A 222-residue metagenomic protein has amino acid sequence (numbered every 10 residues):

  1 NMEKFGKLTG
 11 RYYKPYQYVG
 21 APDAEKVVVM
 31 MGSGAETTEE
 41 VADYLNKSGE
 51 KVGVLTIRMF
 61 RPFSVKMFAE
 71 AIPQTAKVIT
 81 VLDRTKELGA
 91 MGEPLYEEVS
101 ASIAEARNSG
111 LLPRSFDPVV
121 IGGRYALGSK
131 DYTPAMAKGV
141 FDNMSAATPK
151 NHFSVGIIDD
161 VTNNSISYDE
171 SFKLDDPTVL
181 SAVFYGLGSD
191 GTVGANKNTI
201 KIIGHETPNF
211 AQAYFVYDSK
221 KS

Functional and structural regions predicted by a protein language model:
N1-Y18: Conformationally flexible catalytic loops at phosphate/diphosphate-handling active centers
Y13-Y18, M67-A69, D169-L174, A182-F184: Generic recognition of flexible, low-complexity loop/linker segments
Y18-D23, A71-Q74, L111-R114, A147 (+2 more regions): Solvent-exposed alpha-helices and their adjacent loops that cap or buttress functional pockets in soluble metabolic
V29-R58, T178-S222: Anionic-ligand anchoring segments at beta-strand to alpha-helix junctions in alpha/beta enzyme folds, i.e., glycine
G32, A42-D43, F63-Q74, G92-P94 (+1 more regions): Short glycine/threonine-rich loop-to-helix capping motif typified by GTGT followed within a few residues by an Asp-Pro
S48-V78: Core nucleotide-handling region used for phosphoryl-transfer chemistry
F68-E87, F215-S222: A structural-propensity feature for long, helix-poor, extended segments
V78-D175: Peripheral docking tails and interdomain loops at the edges of cofactor- or intermediate-handling domains
